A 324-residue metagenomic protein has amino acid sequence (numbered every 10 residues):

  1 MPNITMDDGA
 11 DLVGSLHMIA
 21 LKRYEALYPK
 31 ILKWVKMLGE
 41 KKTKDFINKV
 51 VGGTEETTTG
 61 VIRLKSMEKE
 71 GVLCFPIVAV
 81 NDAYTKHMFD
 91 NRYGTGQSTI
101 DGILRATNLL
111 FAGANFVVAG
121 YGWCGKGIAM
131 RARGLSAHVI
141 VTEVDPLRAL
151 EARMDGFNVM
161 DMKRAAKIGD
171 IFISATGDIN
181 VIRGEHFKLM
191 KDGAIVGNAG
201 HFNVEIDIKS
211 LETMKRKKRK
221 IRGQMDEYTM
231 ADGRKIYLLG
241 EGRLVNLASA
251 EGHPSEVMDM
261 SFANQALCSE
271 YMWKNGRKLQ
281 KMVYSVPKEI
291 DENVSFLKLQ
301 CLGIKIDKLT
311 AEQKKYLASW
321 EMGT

Functional and structural regions predicted by a protein language model:
M1-A114: Glycine/serine-rich phosphate-binding loop and adjoining beta1-alpha1 elements at the start of nucleotide-handling
P2, F75, S136-A137, K191-A194 (+1 more regions): A short helix->loop->beta-strand "cap" motif at the edges of active sites that frequently abuts
G14-E25, F89-R92, I128-R131, R153-M154 (+3 more regions): Short acidic, glycine/serine/threonine-rich loops at helix termini
A20-F46, V51-L73, I195-L244, S249 (+1 more regions): Rossmann-fold NAD(P)-binding glycine/threonine-rich loop
F75-G113, I208-K315, S319-W320: Adenosine-phosphate binding glycine-rich loop
K86, D90-G169, S174-I179: Glycine-rich phosphate/diphosphate-binding loop of Rossmann-like nucleotide-binding domains
A149, R153-R234: Rossmann-like adenosine-cofactor binding region
